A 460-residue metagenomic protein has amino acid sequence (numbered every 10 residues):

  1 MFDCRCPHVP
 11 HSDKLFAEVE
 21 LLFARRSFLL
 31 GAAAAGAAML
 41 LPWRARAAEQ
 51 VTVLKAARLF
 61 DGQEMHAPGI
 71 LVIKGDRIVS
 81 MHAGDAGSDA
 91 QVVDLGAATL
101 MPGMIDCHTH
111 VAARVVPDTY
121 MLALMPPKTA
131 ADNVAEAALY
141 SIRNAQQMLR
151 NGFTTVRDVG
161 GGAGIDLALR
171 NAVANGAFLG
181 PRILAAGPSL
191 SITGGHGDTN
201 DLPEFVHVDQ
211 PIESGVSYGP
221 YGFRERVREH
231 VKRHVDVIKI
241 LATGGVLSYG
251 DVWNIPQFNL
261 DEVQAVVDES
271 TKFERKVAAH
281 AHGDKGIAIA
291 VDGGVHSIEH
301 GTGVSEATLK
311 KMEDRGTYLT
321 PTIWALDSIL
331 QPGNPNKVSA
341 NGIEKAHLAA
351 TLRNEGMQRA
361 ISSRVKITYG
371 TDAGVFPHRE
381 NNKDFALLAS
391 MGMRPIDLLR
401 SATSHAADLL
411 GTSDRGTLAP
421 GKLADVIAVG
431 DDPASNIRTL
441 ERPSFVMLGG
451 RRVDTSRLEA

Functional and structural regions predicted by a protein language model:
M1-A24, A38: N-terminal secretory signal peptides
L21-S27, G36-T52: N-terminal twin-arginine translocation
Q63-M101: Histidine-rich, glycine-flanked metal-binding segment
T99-A177, T193-H196, D261, K285 (+1 more regions): Metal-associated gating/positioning segment near the N- to mid-region
A130, V134, A138-D166, L179-S189 (+5 more regions): Divalent metal-dependent hydrolysis catalytic cores, especially in the metallo-beta-lactamase
A168, G222-L319, L348-K366: Histidine/acidic residue-rich metal-binding segments in metalloenzymes
K272, N341, A349-P433: His/Asp/Glu-enriched, well-ordered alpha-helical/loop segment that forms or immediately abuts the divalent-metal
A402-S404, P420-A460: C-terminal cap of metal-dependent C-N hydrolases
